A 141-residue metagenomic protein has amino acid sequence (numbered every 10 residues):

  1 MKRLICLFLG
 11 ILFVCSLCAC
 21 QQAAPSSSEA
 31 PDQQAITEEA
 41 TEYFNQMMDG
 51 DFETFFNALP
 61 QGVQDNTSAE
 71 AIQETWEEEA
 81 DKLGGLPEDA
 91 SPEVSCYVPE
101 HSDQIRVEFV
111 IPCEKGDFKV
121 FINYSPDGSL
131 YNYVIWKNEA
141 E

Functional and structural regions predicted by a protein language model:
M1-L4: Positively charged n-region of N-terminal signal peptides that target proteins for export
C15-A19: C-terminal motif of bacterial Sec signal peptides marking the signal peptidase cleavage site
C20-D49: Short, low-complexity N-terminal intrinsically disordered segments enriched in polar/charged residues
A30, Q46, E53, G85 (+2 more regions): Acidic, low-complexity intrinsically disordered segments
E53-S102, C113: Short solvent-exposed beta->alpha transition segments
S91-E141: Exposed beta-sheet edge and beta->alpha loop/turn motif
